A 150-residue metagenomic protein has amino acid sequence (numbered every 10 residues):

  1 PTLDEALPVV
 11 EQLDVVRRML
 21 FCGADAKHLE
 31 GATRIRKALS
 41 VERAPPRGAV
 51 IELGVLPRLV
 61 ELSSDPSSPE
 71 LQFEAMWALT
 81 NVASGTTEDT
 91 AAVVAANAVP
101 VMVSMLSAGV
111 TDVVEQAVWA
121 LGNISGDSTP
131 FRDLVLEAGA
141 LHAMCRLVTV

Functional and structural regions predicted by a protein language model:
T2-V9, M19-C22, A26-E30, A38-G54 (+3 more regions): Elongated alpha-helical scaffolds that mediate protein-protein interactions in large eukaryotic proteins, primarily
V15-R18, L56-E61, V101-V103, L121 (+1 more regions): Buried hydrophobic core positions in alpha-solenoid tandem helical repeats
G23-D25, S67-S68, G109-V110: Short inter-helical turns and helix N-cap capping residues of alpha-solenoid HEAT/ARM repeat scaffolds
I35-K37, T80-N81, G122-N123, C145 (+1 more regions): Structural signature of alpha-helical solenoid repeat scaffolds
D112-E115, A120-L134, A140-H142: Alpha-helical scaffolds that organize eukaryotic protein assemblies
